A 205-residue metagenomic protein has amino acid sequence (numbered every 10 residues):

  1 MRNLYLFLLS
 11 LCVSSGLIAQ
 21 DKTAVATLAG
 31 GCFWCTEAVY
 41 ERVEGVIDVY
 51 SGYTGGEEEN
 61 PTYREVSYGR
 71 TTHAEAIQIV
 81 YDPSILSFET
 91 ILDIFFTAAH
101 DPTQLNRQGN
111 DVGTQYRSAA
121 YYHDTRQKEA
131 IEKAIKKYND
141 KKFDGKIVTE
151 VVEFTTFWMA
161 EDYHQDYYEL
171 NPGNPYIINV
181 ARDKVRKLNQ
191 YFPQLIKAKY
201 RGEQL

Functional and structural regions predicted by a protein language model:
N3-G16: Bacterial N-terminal signal peptides
Q20-L205: Flexible coil/turn and secondary-structure edge motifs
